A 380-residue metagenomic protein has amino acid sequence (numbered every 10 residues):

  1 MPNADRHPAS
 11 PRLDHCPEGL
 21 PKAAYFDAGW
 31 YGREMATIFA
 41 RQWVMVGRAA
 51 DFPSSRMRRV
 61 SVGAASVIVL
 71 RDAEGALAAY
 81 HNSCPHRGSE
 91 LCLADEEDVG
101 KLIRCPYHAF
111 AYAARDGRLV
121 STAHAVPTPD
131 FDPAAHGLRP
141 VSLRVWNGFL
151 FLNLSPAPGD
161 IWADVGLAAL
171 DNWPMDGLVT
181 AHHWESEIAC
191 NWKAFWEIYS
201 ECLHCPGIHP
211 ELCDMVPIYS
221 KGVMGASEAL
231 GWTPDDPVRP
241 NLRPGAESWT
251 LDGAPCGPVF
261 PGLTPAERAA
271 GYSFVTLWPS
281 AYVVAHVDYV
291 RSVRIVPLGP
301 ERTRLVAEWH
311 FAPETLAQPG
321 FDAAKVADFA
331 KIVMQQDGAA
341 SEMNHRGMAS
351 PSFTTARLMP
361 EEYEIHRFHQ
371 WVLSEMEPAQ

Functional and structural regions predicted by a protein language model:
M1-R12, E377-Q380: Basic/polar N-terminal segments that are highly enriched at the extreme N-terminus, encompassing both cleavable
P8-K22, D176: Short, contiguous pre-domain boundary segments
L20, A24-G63: Non-catalytic accessory segments flanking enzyme active sites
F39-W43, S89, H204: Generic structural signal for secondary-structure transition and capping sites
A40-D51, T122-P127, F274-P279: Short Pro/Gly-enriched beta-strand edge/turn motifs at strand-loop
V46, F52, L91, L119 (+3 more regions): Short clusters of hydrophobic/aromatic residues that line enzyme substrate/ligand-binding pockets
D51-P156, D164-V165: Rieske [2Fe-2S] iron-sulfur-binding domain
R71, A76, N82, R144 (+1 more regions): C-terminal catalytic domain of Rieske-type non-heme iron oxygenases
